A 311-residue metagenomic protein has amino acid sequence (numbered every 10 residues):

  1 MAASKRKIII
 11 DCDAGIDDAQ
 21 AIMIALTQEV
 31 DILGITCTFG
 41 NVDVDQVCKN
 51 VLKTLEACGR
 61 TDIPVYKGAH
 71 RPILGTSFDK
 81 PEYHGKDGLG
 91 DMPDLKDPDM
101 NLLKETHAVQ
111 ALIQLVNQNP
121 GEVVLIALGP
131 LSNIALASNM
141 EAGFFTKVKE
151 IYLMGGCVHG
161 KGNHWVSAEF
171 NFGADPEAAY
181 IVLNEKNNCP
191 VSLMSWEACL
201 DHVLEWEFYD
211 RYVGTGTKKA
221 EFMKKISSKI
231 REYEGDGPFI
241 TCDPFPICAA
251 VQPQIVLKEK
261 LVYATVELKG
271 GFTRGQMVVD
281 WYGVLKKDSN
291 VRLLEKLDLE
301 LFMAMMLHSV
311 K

Functional and structural regions predicted by a protein language model:
A2-I8, C48-Q118, S289-D298, L307-K311: Metal-dependent C-N hydrolase catalytic cores
A2-R6, I24-T27, D31, G173-E177 (+1 more regions): Conformational coupling and interaction surfaces
A3-K53, P93-D201: Active-site histidine-anchored catalytic micro-motif
V44, L74, V203-E205: Short Asp/Glu-rich motifs
V65, V182, I247: A residue-level signal for conserved active-site and pocket-lining positions in enzyme catalytic cores
F78-G85, W165-E169, F208-R211: Short, surface-exposed amphipathic charged segments that create phosphate/polyanion-binding patches used for binding
